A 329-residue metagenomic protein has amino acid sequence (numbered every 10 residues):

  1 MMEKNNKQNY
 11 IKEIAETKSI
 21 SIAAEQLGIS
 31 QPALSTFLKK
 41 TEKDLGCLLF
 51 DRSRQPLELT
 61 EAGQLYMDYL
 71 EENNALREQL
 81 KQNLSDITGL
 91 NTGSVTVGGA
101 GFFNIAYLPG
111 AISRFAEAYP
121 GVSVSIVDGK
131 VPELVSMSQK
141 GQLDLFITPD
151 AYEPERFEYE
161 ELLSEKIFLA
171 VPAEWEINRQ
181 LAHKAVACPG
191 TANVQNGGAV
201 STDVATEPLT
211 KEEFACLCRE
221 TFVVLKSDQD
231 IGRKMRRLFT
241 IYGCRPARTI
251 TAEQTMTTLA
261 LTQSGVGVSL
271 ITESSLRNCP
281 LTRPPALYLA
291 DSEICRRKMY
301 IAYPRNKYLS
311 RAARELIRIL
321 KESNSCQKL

Functional and structural regions predicted by a protein language model:
Q8, D44-L45, Y66-T88: Alpha-helical linker/hinge and terminal dimerization helices associated with HTH transcriptional regulators
K12-S30: Short helix-boundary/capping micro-motifs
E42-E61: A short LG(V/I)-centered, amphipathic sequence patch enriched for acidic residue(s) preceding the LG motif
I87, G110-R114, V131-K184, N193 (+2 more regions): Short beta-strand-centered segments that line the small-molecule binding cleft or hinge of alpha/beta clamshell
T92-E155, R245, T251-A252: Central regulatory/effector-binding core of bacterial HTH transcription factors
P154-E161, E165, T210, M256-R305: Beta-alpha-beta core module
E176, P285-L329: A late-sequence structural motif
R179, C188-Y242, L309-I317: Secondary-structure junction motif
